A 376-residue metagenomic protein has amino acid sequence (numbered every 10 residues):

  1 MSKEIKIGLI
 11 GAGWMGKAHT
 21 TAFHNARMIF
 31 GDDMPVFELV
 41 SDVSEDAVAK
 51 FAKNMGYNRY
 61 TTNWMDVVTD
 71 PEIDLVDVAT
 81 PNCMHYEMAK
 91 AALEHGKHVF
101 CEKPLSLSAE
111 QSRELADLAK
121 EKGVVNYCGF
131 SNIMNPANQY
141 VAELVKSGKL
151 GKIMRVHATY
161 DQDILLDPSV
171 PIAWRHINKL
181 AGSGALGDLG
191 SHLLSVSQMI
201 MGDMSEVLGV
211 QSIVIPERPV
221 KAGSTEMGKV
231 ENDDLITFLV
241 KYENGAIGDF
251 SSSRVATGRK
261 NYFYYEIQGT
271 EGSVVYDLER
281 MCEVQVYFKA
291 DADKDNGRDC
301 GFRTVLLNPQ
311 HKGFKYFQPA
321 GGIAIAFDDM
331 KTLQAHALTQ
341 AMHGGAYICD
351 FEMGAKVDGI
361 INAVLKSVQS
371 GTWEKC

Functional and structural regions predicted by a protein language model:
M1-M55: N-terminal Rossmann-like dinucleotide-binding module
V36-L39, Y57-N58, D74-V76, G184: Short active-site oxyanion
N58-W64: Conserved SAM-binding strand-loop segment of SAM-dependent methyltransferases
L75-I133, G148: Beta-strand-loop-alpha-helix segment that lines the small-molecule cofactor/substrate pocket of alpha/beta enzymes
C101, N126-C128, H157, F250 (+1 more regions): Hydrophobic residues in well-ordered beta-strands that form the structural core
N132-V230, V284, G371: Predominantly a Rossmann-like dinucleotide-binding segment in NAD(P)-dependent oxidoreductases
Q198-E206, Q211-V214, P219, E226-C282: Glycine-rich, aromatic-lined ligand/substrate-binding cores of catalytic and carbohydrate-binding domains
V220-D233, T237, K241-Y242, E271-E352: C-terminal glycine/acidic-rich active-site capping loop/insertion
